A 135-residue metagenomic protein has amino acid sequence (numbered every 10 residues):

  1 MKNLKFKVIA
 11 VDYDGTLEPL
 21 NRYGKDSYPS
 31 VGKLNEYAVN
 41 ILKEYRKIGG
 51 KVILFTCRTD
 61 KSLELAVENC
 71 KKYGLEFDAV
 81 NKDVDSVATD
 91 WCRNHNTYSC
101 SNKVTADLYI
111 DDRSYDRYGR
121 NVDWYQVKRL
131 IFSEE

Functional and structural regions predicted by a protein language model:
M1-E135: HAD-like aspartate-dependent phosphatase fold
